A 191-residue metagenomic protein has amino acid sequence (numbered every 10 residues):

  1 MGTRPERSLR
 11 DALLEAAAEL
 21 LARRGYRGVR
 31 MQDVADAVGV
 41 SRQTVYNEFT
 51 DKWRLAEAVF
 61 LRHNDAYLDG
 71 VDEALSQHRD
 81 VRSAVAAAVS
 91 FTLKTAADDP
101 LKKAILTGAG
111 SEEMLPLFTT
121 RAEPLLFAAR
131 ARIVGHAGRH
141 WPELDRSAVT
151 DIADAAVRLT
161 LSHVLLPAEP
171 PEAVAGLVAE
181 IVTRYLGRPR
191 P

Functional and structural regions predicted by a protein language model:
M1-A37, R54-E57: Basic, helix-initiating cap at the start of DNA-binding domains
L13-L21, Y67, V71, T92: Short hydrophobic clusters on alpha-helical segments that form packing/core surfaces in small helical domains
V38-F49: Short hydrophobic/aromatic patch on the recognition helix
R54, A58, D72-D98: Hydrophobic alpha-helical connector segments
L68, E113-E143, S147-D154: Amphipathic alpha-helical packing segments from all-alpha helical-bundle domains
S83-F91, D151-L159, G176-E180: Amphipathic alpha-helical interaction segments
A87, A96-A122: Amphipathic alpha-helical segments used for helix-helix packing
K94-D98, G135, R139, D154-A173 (+1 more regions): Amphipathic C-terminal alpha-helical segment
